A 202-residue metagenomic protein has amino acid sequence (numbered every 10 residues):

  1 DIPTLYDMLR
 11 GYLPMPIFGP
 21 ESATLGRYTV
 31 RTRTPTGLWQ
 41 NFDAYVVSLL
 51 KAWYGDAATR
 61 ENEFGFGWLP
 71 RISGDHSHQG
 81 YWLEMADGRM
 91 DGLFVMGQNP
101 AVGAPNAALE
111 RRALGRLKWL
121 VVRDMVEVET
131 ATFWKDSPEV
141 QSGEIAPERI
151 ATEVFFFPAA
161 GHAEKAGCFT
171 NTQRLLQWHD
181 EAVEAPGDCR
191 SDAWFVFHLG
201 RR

Functional and structural regions predicted by a protein language model:
D1-R202: Non-catalytic alpha/beta scaffold blocks inside enzyme catalytic domains
